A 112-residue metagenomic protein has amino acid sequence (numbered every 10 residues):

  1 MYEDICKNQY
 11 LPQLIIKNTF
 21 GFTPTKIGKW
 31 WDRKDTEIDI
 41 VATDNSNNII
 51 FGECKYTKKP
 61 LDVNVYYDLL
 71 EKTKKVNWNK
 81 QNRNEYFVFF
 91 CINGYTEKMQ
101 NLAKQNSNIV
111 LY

Functional and structural regions predicted by a protein language model:
M1-Y112: A cross-kingdom feature that marks ATP-driven nucleic-acid transaction machinery
